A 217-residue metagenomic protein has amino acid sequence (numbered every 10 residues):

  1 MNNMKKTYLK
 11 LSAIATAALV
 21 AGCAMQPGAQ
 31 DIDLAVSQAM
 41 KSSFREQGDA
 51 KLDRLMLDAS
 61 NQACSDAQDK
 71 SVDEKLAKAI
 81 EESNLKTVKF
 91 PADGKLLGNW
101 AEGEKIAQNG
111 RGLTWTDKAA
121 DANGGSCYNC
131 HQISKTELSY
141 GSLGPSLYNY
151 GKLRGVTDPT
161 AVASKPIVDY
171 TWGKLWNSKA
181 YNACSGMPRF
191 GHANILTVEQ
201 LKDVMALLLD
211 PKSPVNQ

Functional and structural regions predicted by a protein language model:
N2-A13: Bacterial N-terminal signal peptides that target proteins for export
S12-V20: Bacterial N-terminal signal peptides
A15, L55-M56, A119: Secretory-pathway extracellular proteins and peptide precursors enriched for disulfide-bonded cysteines
L19-L113, K174, L207-Q217: Post-cleavage N-terminal segment of exported redox proteins
L34, S43, G98-E102, Y128-N129 (+2 more regions): Extracytoplasmic electron-transfer domains, predominantly the class I c-type cytochrome c fold
D93, A119-D121, F190-L196: A glycine-rich, coil/turn loop motif that links secondary-structure elements
L113-T116, T136-Y140, P214-V215: Secretory-pathway/luminal and periplasmic proteins that interact with or process carbohydrate-rich
W115-G125: Local sequence-structure signature of Cys/Sec-based thiol-disulfide redox active-site neighborhoods
